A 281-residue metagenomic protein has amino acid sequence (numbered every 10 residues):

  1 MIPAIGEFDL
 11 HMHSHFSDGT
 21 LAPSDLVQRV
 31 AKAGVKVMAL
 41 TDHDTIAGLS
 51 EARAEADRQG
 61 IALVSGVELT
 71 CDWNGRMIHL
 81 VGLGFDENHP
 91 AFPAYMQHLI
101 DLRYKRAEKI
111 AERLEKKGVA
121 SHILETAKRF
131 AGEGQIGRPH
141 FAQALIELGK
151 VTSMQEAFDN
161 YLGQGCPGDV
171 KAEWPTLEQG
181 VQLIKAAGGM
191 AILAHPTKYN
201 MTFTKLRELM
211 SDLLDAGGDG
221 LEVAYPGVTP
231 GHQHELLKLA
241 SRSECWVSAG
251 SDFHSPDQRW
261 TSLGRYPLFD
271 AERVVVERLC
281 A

Functional and structural regions predicted by a protein language model:
M1-M77, N160-G163, P175-Q258: An N-terminally biased module of ancient metal coordination in phosphate/nucleic-acid-related enzymes
E55-S211, D270-R273, C280-A281: Extended substrate/RNA-proximal surfaces in nucleic-acid metabolism proteins
A91, Q258-R259: A short acidic, helix-capping loop that chelates divalent metal ions and anchors anionic groups
L209-V223, T261-A281: Structural recognition of alpha->loop->beta junctions
